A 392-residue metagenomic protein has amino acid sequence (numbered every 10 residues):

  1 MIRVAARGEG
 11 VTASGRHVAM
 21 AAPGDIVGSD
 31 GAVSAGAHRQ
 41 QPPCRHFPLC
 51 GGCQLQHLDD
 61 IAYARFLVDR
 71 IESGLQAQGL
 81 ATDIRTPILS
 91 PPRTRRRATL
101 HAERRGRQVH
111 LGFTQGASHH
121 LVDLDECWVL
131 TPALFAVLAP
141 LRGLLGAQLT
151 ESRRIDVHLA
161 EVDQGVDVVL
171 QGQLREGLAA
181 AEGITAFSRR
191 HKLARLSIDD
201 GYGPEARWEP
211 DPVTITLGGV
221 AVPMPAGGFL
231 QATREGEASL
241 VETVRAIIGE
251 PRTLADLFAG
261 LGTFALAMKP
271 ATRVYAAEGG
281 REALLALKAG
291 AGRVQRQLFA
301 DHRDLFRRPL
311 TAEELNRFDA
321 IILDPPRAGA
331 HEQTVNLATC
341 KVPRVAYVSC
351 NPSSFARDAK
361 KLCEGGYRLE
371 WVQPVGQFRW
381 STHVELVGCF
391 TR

Functional and structural regions predicted by a protein language model:
M1-P48, D301: Terminal RNA-binding accessory module
I2-A6, R175-R392: Rossmann-like S-adenosyl-L-methionine
A37-Q41, P48-R154: Extended interfacial segments that mediate partner engagement and assembly in macromolecular machines
H101-R105, A160-V162, T391: Short beta-strand micro-motifs enriched in acidic
A117-S118, A160-L174: Short glycine-rich, basic-tinged beta-strand/loop micro-motifs
S152-E161, A194-S197: A short glycine-rich, hydrophobically flanked beta-strand micro-motif that places a catalytic Asp/Glu for divalent metal
